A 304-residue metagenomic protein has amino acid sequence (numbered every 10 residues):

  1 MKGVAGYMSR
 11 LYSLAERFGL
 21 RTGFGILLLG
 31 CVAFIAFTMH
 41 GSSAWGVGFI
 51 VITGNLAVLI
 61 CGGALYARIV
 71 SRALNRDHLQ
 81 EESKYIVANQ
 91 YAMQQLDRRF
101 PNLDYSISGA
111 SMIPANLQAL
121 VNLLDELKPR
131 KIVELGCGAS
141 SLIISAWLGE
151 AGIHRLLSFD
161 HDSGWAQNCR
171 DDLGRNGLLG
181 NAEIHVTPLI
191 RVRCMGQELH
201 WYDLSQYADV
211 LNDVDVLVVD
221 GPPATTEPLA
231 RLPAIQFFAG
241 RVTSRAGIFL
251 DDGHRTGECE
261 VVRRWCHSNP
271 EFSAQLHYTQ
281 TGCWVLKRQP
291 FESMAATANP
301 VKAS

Functional and structural regions predicted by a protein language model:
K2-L28: Juxtamembrane interface helix immediately N-terminal to a transmembrane segment
H40-L56: Hydrophobic alpha-helical transmembrane segments
Q94-L127: Class I SAM-dependent methyltransferase Rossmann-like catalytic core, especially the SAM/SAH-binding loop
P129-C137: Conserved class I S-adenosyl-L-methionine
S141-A151: Conserved SAM-binding loop of SAM-dependent methyltransferases across substrates and taxa, primarily the Class I
R155-D160: Conserved SAM-binding motif I beta-strand of class I
R170-N212: S-adenosyl-L-methionine
P223-S304: C-terminal substrate-binding/active-site "lid" region of AdoMet-derived donor-dependent transferases
